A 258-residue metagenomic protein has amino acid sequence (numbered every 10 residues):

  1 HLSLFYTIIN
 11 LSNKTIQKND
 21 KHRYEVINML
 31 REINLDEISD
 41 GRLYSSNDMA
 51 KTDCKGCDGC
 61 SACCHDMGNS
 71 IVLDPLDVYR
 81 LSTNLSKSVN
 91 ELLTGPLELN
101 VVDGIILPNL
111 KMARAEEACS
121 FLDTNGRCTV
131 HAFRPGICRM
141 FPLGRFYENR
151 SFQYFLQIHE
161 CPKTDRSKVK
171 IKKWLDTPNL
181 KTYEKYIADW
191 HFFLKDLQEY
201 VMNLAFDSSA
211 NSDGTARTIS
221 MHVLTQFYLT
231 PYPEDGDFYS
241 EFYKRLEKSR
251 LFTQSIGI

Functional and structural regions predicted by a protein language model:
L2-L4: Intrinsically disordered, low-complexity segments enriched in serine/proline and basic residues
Y6-I8, S12, K21-E25: Short, positively charged and aromatic/hydrophobic N-terminal segments
H22-A62, N69-V89, T94-E117, L122-I258: Short loop/turn segments that flank or connect secondary-structure elements
